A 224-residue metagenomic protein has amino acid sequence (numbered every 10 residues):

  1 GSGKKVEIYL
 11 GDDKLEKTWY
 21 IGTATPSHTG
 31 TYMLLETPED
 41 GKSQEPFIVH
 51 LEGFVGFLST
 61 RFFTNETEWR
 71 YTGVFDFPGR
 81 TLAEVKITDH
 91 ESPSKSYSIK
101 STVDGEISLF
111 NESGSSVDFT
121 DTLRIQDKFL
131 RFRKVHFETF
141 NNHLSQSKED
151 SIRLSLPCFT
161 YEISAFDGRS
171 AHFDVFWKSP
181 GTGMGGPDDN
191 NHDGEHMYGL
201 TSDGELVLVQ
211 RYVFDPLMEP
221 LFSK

Functional and structural regions predicted by a protein language model:
G1-K224: Secondary-structure "cap/kink" motif recognition
